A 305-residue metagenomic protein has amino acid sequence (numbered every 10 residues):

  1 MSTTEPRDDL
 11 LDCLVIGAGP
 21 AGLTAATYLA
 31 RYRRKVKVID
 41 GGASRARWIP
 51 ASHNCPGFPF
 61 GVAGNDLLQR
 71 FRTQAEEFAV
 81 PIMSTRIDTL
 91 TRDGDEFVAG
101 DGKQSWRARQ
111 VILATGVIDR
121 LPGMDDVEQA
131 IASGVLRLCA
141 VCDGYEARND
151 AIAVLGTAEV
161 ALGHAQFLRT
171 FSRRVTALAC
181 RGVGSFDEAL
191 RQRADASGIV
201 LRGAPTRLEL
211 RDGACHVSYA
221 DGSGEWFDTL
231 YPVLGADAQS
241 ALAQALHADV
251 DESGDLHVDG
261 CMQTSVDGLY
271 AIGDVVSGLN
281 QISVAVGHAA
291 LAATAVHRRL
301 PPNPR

Functional and structural regions predicted by a protein language model:
S2-L11, I82-D150, T229-V233, L256-G260 (+1 more regions): FAD-binding core/adjacent interface of flavoenzyme oxidoreductases
T3-P6, L11-D66, D150, T157-G184: Beta1-alpha1 glycine-rich phosphate/pyrophosphate-binding loop at the start of Rossmann-like nucleotide-binding domains
G17, A114-G116, L121, L155 (+4 more regions): Short, well-ordered coil/turn residues at beta-beta hairpins and beta-strand->alpha-helix junctions within
A25, W48, R92, P122-M124 (+5 more regions): Short glycine-/acidic-enriched loop or helix-start segments at secondary-structure transitions that form or flank
R31-R34, T170-R181, V284-R305: Internal hydrophobic alpha-helix adjacent to the cofactor/substrate pocket in enzyme cavities
K35-A43, P50-E77, C139, L190-L208: N-terminal glycine-rich dinucleotide-binding loop that anchors FAD/FMN and/or NAD(P) in oxidoreductases
A75-D93, V98-G100, S105-A108, S172-D255 (+1 more regions): A Rossmann-like FAD-binding core segment of flavoenzymes
Q129-E146, L234-V284, L291, R298: FAD-site-proximal beta/loop scaffold in flavoenzymes
